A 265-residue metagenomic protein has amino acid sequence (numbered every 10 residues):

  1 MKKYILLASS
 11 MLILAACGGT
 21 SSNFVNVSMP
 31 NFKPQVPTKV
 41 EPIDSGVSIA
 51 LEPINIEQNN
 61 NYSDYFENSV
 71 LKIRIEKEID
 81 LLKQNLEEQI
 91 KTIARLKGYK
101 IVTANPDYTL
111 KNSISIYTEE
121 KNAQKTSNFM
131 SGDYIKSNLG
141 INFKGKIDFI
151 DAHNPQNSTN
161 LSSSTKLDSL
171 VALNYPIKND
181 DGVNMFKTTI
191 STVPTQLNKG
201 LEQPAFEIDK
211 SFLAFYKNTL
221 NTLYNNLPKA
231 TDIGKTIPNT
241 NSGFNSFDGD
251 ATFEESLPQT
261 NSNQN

Functional and structural regions predicted by a protein language model:
M1-Y4: Positively charged n-region of N-terminal signal peptides that target proteins for export
L6-S10, G18: Sec-dependent N-terminal signal peptides
C17-T92, S191-N265: A structural "domain/chain start" motif
G18-T20, A104-I177: Surface-exposed short loop/turn segments
R95-D107: Short acidic low-complexity segments
S163-G200: Short acidic, glycine/tyrosine-flanked loop/strand segments centered on an H-E-D-like triad
